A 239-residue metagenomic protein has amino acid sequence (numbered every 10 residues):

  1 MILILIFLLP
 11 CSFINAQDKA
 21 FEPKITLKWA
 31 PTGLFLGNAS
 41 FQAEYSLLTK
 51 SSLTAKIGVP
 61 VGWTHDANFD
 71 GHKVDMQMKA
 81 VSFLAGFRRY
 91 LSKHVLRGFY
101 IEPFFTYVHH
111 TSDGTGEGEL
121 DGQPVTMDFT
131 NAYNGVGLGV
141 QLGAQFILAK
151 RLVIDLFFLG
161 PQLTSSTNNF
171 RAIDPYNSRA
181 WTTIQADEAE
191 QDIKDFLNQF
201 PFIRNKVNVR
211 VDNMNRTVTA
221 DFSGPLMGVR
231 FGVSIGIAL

Functional and structural regions predicted by a protein language model:
M1-E22, I235, L239: Bacterial Sec-dependent N-terminal signal peptides
F13-T26, F196, M214-V218: Outer-membrane beta-barrel biogenesis signature
A20-E22, T32-L36, V74-A80, F129-G137 (+1 more regions): Transmembrane beta-barrel outer-membrane domains
F21-A39, S52-V61: Transmembrane beta-strand segments that form the barrel wall of outer-membrane beta-barrel proteins
A30-L34, G58-P60, F104-V108, L159-L163 (+1 more regions): Outer-membrane beta-barrel pore domains and translocons
Y45-L156: Gram-negative (and chloroplast) outer-membrane scaffold detector with strong preference for beta-barrel transmembrane
W63-M78, H109-Y133, N168-A220: Flexible, solvent-exposed loop segments that connect beta-strands
P225-L239: Outer-membrane beta-barrel "beta-signal"
